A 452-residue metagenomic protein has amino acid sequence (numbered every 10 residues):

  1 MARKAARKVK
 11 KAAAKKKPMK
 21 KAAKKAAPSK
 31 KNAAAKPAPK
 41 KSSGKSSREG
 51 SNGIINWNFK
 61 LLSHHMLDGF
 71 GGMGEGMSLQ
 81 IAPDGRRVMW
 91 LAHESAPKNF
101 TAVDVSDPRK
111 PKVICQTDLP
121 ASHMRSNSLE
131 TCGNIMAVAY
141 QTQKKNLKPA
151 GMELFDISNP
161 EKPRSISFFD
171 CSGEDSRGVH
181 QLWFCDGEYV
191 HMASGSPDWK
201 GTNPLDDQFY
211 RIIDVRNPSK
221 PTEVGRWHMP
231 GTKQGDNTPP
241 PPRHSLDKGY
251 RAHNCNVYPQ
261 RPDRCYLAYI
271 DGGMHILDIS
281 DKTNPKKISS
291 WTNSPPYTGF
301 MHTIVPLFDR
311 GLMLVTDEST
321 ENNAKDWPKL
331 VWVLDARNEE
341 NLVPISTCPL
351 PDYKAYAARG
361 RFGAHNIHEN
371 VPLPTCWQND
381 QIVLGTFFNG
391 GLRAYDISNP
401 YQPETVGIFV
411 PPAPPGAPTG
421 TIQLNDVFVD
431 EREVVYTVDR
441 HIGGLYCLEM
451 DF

Functional and structural regions predicted by a protein language model:
A2-K11, K15-K16, K20-F452: Feature marking well-ordered beta-strand scaffolds used for ligand recognition
